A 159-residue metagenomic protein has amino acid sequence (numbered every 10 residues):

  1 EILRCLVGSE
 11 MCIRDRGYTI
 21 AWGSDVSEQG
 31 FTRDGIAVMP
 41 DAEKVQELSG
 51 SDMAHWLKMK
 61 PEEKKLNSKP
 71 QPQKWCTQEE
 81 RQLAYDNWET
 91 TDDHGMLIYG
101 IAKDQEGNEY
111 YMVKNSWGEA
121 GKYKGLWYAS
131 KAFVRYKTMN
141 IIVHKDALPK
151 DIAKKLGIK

Functional and structural regions predicted by a protein language model:
E1-G8, C12-I13: Single conserved hydrophobic/aromatic residue that forms the stacking wall/gate of nucleotide- or nucleobase-binding
R16-T19: Loop/turn elements at helix/coil->beta-strand transitions in domains of secreted/extracellular proteins
A21-S27: Long, repeat-rich segments with strong aromatic
W22, V38-D52, E79, H94 (+1 more regions): Mid-to-C-terminal functional-domain signal that highlights helix-capping/loop sites within ligand-binding modules
E28-R33, M39-D41, Q105-E106, E119-K122: Flexible loop/turn segments at secondary-structure boundaries
Q46-K65: Long intrinsically disordered, low-complexity regions that are acidic and Ser/Thr-rich
K60-S116: Extended, compositionally biased non-globular segments
D104-K159: Conserved catalytic-core surface of thiol
